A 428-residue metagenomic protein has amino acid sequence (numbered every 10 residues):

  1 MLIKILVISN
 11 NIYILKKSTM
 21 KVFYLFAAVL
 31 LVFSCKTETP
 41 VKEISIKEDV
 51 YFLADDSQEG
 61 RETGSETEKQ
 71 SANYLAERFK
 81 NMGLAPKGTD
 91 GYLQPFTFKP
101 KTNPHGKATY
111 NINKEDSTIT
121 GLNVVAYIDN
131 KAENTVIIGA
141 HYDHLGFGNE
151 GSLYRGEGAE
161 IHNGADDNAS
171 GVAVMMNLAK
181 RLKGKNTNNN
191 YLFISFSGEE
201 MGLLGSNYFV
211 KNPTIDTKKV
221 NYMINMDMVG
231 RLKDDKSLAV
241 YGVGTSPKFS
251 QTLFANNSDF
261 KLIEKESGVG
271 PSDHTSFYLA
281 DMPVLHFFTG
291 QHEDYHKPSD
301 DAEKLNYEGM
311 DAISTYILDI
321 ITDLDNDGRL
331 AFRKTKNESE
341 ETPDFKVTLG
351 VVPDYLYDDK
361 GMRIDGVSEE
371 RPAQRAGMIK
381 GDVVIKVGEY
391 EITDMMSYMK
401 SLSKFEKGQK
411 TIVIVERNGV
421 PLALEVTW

Functional and structural regions predicted by a protein language model:
V41-Q70, M82-D90, Y222-R231, E293-D300: N-terminal capping segment at the start of a domain
R61-Y127: A non-catalytic alpha/beta surface segment that caps or lines the substrate-entry region of metallo-dependent hydrolase
A126, I138-G139, N149-G202, I317: Alpha-helical metal-binding/catalytic segments enriched in His/Glu/Asp
F196-H286, N306: Metal-dependent peptidase/peptidase-like ectodomains
E293-S339: His/Asp/Glu-rich mid-to-C-terminal helical/loop segments that flank catalytic regions of hydrolases
K336-K380: PDZ/PDZ-like groove recognition
R375-M395: Conserved PDZ fold ligand-binding element
K400-W428: PDZ-domain C-terminal substructure recognizer with occasional recognition of PDZ-binding tails
